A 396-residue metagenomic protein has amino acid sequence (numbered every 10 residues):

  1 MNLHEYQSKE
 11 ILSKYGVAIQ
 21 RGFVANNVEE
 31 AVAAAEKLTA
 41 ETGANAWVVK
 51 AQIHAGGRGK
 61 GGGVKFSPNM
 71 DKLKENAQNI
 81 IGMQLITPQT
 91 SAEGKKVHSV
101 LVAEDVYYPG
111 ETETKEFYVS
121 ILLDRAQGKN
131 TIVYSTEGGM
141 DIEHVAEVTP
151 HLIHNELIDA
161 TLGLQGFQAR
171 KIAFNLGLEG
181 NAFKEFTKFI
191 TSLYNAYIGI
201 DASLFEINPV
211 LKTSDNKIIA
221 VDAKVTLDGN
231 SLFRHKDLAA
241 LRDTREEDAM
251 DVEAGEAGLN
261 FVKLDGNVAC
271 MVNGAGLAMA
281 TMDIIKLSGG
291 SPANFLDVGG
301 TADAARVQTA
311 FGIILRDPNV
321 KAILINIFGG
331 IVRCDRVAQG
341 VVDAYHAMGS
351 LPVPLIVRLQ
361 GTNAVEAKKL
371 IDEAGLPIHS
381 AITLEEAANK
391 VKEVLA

Functional and structural regions predicted by a protein language model:
M1-L101, D105-I207, L211-I325, D335-V337 (+3 more regions): ATP-dependent carboxylate/acyl-activation modules
F328-V332: Glycine-rich, proline-tolerant flexible connector loops at the mouths of alpha/beta enzymes
L351, G375-L376: A short helix-to-beta-strand connector/capping loop
P352-Q360: Short internal beta-strands
